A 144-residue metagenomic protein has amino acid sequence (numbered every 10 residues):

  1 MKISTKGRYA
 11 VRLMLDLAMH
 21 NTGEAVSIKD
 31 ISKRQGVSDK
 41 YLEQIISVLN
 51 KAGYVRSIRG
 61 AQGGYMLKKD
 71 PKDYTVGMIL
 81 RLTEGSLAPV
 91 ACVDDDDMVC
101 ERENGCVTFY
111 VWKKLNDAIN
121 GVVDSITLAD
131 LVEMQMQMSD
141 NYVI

Functional and structural regions predicted by a protein language model:
T5, Y9-V11, L15-V37, R56: N-terminal helix-turn-helix DNA-binding core of bacterial DNA-binding proteins
K33, N50-K51: Alpha-helical residues within the helix-turn-helix
K40: Key DNA-contact positions within bacterial/archaeal DNA-binding proteins
I46-S47: Short, hydrophobic-biased segments on the C-terminal half of alpha helices that form "recognition helices"
K51-Y54, L82: Residue cluster at the C-terminal edge of the helix-turn-helix DNA-binding motif
Y54-Q62, M66-L67: Beta-hairpin "wing" of winged helix-turn-helix
V76, D94-I144: C-terminal regulatory/oligomerization modules of transcriptional regulators
